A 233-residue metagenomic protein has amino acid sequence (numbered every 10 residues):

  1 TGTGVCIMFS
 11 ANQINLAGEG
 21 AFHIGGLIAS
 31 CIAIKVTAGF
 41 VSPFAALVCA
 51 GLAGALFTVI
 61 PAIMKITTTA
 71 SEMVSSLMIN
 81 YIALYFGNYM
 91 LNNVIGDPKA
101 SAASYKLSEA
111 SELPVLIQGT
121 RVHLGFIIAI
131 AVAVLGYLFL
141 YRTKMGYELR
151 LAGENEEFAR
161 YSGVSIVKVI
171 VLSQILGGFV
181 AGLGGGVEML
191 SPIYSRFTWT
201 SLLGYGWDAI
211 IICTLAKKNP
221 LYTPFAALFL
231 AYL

Functional and structural regions predicted by a protein language model:
T1, F40-A45: Membrane-interfacial amphipathic/re-entrant helices at transmembrane-helix boundaries
T1-V36, L52-A70, C213-N219: Single transmembrane alpha-helix segments in multi-pass membrane proteins
T1-V5, G26, S30, G51-L56 (+5 more regions): Hydrophobic core segments of alpha-helical transmembrane domains in multi-pass membrane transport and ion-translocation
T3, A62, I66, M78-A103 (+1 more regions): Alpha-helical transmembrane segments in inner-membrane proteins
E19, L190-L221, A226: Glycine-rich helix-loop "coupling/hinge" segments at transmembrane-helix boundaries in multipass transporters
E72-R142, W199: Transmembrane helix-bundle core of multi-pass membrane transporters and related energy-transducing complexes
S76-N80, T223-L233: Central hydrophobic cores of alpha-helical transmembrane segments in multi-pass integral membrane proteins
Q118-S195, P220-F225: Helix-loop-helix "hairpin" substructures at the membrane interface of multi-pass membrane proteins
